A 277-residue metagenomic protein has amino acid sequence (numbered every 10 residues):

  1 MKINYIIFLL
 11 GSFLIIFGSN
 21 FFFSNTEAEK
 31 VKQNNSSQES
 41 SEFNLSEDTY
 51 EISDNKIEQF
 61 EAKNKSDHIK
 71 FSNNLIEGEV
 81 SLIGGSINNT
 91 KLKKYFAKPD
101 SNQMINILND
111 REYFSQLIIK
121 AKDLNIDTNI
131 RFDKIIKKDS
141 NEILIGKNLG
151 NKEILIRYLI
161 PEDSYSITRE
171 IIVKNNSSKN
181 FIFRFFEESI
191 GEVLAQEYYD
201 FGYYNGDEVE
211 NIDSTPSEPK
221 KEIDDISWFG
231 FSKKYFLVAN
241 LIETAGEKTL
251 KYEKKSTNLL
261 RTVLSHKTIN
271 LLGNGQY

Functional and structural regions predicted by a protein language model:
M1-L9: N-terminal Sec-pathway targeting helices
F8-N20: Hydrophobic membrane-insertion alpha-helices, especially the h-region of bacterial N-terminal signal peptides
F21, N25-K98, I145: Juxtamembrane extramembrane loops of integral membrane proteins
S72-L75, E79-Y277: Soluble non-transmembrane domains of integral membrane proteins
